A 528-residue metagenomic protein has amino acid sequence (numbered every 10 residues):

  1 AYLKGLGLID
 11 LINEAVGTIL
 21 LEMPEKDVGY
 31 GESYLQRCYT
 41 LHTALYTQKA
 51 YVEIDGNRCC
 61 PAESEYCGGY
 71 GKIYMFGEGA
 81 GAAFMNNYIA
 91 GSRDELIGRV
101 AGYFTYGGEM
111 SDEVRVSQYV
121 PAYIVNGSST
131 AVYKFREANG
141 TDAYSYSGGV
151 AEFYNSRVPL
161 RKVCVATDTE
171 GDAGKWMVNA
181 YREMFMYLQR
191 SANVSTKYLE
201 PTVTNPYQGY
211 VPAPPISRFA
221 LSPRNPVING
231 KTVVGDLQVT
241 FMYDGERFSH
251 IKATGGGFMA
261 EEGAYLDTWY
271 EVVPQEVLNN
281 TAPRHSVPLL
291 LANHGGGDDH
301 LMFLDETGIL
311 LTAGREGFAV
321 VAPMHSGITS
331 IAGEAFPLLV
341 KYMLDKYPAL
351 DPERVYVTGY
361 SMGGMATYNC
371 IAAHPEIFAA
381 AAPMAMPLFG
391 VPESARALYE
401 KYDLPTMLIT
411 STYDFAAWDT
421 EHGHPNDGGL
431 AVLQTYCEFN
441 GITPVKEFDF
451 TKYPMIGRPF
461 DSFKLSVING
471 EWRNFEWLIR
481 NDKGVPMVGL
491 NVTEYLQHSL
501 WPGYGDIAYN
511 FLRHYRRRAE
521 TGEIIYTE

Functional and structural regions predicted by a protein language model:
A1-T47, G148-V163, L289, N293-K346 (+2 more regions): Active-site machinery of serine-nucleophile hydrolases
L3-L6, A15-T18, K26, E32-T43 (+12 more regions): A domain-start/cap signature at the N-terminus of enzymes
C38-G71, A335-E353: Conserved acidic catalytic loop of the alpha/beta-hydrolase fold
E109-P121, P387-L404: Flexible "cap/lid" loop of the alpha/beta hydrolase fold
V116-A122, V158-R161, E400-T406, G484-V488: Short, proline-enriched alpha-helix->beta-strand connector loops that line the catalytic pocket of alpha/beta-hydrolase
I124-N126, L408-T410: Short beta-strand/loop motif that positions the catalytic acidic residue of the alpha/beta-hydrolase fold
S128-T130, Y413-W418, Q497-L500: Acidic catalytic loop of the alpha/beta-hydrolase fold
T130-A143, H424-N469: Acidic, glycine-rich loop-and-strand cores that form catalytic or ligand-binding grooves in diverse globular domains
